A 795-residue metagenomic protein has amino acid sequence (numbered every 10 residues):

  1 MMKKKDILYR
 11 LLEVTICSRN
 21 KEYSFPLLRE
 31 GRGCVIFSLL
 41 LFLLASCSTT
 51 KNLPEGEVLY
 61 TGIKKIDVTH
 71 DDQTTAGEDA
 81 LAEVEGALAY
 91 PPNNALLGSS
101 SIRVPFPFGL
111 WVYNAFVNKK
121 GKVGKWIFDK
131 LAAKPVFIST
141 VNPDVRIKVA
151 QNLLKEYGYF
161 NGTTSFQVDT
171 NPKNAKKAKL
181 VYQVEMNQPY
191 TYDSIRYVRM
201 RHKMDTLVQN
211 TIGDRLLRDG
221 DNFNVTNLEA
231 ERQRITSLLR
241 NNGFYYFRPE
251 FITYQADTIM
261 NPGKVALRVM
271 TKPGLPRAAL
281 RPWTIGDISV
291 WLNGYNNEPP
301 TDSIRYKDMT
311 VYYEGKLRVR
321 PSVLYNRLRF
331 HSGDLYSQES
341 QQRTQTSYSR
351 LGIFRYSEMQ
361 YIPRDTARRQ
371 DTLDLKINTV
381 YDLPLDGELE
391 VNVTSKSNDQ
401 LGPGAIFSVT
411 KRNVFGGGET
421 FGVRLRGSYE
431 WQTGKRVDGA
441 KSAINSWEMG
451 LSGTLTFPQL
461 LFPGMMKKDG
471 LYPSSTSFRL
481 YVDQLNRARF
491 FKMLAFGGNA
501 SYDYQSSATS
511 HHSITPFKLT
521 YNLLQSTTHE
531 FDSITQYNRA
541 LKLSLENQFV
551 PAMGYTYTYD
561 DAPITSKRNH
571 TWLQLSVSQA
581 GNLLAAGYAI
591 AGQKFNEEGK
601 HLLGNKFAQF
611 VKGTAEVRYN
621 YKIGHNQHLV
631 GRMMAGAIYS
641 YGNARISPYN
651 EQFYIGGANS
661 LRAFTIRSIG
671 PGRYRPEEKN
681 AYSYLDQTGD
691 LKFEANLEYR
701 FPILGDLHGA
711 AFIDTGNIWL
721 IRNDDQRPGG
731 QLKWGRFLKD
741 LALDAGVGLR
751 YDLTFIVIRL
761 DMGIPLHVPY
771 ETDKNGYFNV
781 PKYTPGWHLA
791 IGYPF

Functional and structural regions predicted by a protein language model:
R29-E30: Glycine-biased, low-complexity coil/linker segments
L43-S46: C-terminal motif of bacterial Sec signal peptides marking the signal peptidase cleavage site
S48-T394, W431, G613-A615, M634-G636: Periplasmic polypeptide-binding modules associated with outer-membrane biogenesis and secretion
Y159, F244, P262, P384 (+7 more regions): Strand-connecting loop/turn motifs
M204-L207, L317, S337-Q574, R662-A663 (+3 more regions): Gram-negative/organellar outer-membrane beta-barrel architecture
Y306-Y313, T394-D399, S513-F701, A711-W734: C-terminal outer-membrane beta-barrel translocator/porin domains of Gram-negative envelope proteins and their
I655-A658, A663, D725-F795: C-terminal beta-signal and terminal closure region of outer-membrane beta-barrel proteins
